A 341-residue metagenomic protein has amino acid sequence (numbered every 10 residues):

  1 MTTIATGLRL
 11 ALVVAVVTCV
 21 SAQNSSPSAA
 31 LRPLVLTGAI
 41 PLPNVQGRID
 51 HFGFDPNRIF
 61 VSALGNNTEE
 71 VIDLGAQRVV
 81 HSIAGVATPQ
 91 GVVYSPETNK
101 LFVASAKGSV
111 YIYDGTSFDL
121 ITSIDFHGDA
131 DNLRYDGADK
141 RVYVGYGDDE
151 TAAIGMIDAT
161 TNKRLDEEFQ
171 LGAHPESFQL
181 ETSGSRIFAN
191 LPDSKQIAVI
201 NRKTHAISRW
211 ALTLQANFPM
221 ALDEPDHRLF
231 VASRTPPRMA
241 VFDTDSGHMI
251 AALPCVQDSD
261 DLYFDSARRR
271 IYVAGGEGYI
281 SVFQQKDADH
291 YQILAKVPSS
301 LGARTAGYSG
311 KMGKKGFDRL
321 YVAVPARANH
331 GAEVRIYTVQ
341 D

Functional and structural regions predicted by a protein language model:
M1-T6: N-terminal secretory signal peptides that target proteins for export/translocation
G7-C19: Bacterial N-terminal signal peptides
C19-D341: Predominantly soluble domains enriched in secretory-pathway, periplasmic, or organellar proteins
